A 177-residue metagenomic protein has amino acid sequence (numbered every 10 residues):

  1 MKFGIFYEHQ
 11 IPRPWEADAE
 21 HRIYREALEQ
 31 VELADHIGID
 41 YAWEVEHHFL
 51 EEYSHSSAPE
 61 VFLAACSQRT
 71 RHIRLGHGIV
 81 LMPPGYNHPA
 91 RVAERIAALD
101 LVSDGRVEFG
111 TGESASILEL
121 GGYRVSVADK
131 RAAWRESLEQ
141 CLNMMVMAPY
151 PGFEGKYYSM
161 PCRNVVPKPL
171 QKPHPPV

Functional and structural regions predicted by a protein language model:
M1-H77, P173-P175: N-terminal beta1-alpha1-beta2 module of alpha/beta enzyme domains
K2-E20, P84-F153: Flexible, glycine-rich active-site loops centered on histidine and acidic residues that chelate a metal or position
H48, V80, S114: Catalytic metal-binding/acid-base residues of hydrolase active sites
A58, E113-A115, L170: FAD-binding core of FAD-dependent oxidoreductases, characterized by glycine-rich FAD pyrophosphate-binding loops
A58-L63, E94-R95, C162: Alpha-helical scaffolding within the catalytic cores of extracellular/periplasmic polymer-degrading hydrolases
G78-P84: Conserved strand-turn element in the central/C-terminal portion of the radical SAM core barrel that lines
V102, L170-K172: Extracellular/periplasmic catalytic domains that process cell-envelope and extracellular macromolecules
Y158-V165: Active-site glycine-rich loop that binds ribose-phosphate moieties when present
